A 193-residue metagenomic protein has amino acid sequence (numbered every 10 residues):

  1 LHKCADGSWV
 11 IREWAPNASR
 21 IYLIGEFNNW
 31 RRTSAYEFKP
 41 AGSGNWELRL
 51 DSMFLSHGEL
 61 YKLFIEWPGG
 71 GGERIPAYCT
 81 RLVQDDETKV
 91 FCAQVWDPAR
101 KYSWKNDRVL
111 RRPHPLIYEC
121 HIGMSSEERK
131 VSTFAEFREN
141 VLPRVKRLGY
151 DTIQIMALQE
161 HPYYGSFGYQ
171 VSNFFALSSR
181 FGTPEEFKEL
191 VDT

Functional and structural regions predicted by a protein language model:
L1-V10, R31, E37-E119, M124-R129 (+1 more regions): The feature marks proteins involved in alpha-glucan
W14-I21: Short proline/glycine-enriched turn/loop motifs at strand-loop junctions of beta-rich domains
I21-L23, Y61: Short beta-strand elements bearing conserved aromatic residues within extracellular beta-rich modules
I24-E26, E66: Predominantly extracellular/luminal cell-surface or secreted proteins
G25, M124, A157: Residues that line or immediately flank small-molecule/substrate-binding pockets and catalytic motifs
K105-R108, R138-G149: Short amphipathic alpha-helices and their capping/turn segments at secondary-structure boundaries
S132, R144-E189: Aromatic-lined carbohydrate-binding/catalytic grooves of carbohydrate-active enzymes
